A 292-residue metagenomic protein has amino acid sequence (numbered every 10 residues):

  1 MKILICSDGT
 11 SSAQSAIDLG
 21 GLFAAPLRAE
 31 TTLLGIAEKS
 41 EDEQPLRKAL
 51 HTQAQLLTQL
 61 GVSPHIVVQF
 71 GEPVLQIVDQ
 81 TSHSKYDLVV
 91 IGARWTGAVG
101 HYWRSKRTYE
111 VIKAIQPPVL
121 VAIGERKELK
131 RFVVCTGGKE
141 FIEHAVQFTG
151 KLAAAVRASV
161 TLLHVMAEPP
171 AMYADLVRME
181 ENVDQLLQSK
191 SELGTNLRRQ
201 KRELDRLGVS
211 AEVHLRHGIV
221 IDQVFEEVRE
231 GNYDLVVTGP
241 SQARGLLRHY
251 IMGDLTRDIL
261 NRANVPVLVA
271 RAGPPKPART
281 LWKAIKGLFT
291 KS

Functional and structural regions predicted by a protein language model:
M1-L46, L56-V62, R131-N182, E203-D205 (+3 more regions): Small/aliphatic-rich secondary-structure junction motif
I17, E43-H51, K190, G194-R198: Short, surface-exposed alpha-helical segments at coil->helix boundaries
E38-E41, K48, Q55-T96, D205-V236 (+3 more regions): Structural beta-alpha unit
Q44, H101-W103, A145, M172-L176 (+3 more regions): Short, well-ordered secondary-structure micro-motifs
A49-H51, H83-S84, R107-T108, G138-K139 (+4 more regions): Short, hinge-like loop/turn segments at secondary-structure boundaries
V90-A93, I115-G124, G239, V267-R271: Short beta-strand elements of ligand-binding domains
G92-E110, L129, L235-R262, K276-P277: Glycine-rich, Arg-bearing micro-motifs that act as flexible, cationic patches
E181-E192: A short acidic, glycine-rich active-site loop that binds or catalyzes chemistry on phosphate/adenosine moieties
